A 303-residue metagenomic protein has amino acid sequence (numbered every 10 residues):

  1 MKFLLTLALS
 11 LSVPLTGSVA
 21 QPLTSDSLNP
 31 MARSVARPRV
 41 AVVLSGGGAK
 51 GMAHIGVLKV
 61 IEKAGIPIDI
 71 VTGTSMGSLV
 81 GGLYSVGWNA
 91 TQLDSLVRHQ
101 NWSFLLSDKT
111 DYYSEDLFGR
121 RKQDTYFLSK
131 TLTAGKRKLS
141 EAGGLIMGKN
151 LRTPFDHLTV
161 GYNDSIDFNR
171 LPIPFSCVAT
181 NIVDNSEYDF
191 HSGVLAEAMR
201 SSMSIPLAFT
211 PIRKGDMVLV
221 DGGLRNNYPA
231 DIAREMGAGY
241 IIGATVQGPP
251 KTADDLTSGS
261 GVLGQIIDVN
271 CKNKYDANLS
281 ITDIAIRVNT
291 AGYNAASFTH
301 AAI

Functional and structural regions predicted by a protein language model:
L5, V19-T74, G82-I303: Patatin-like phospholipase
T6-P14: Bacterial N-terminal signal peptides
